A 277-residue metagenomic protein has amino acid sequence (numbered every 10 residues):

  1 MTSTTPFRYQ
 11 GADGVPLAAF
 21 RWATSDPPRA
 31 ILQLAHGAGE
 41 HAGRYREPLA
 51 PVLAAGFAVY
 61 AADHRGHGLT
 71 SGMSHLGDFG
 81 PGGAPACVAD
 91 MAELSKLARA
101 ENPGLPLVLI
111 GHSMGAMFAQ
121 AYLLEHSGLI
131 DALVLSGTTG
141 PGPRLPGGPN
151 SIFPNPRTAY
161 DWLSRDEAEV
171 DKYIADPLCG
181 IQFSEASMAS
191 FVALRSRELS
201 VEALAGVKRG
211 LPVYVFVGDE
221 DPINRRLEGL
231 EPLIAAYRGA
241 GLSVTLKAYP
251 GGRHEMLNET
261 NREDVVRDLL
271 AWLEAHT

Functional and structural regions predicted by a protein language model:
M1-T24: N-terminal cap/lid segment of alpha/beta-hydrolase-fold proteins
P28-G37: Short beta-strand element of the alpha/beta-hydrolase
H36-E40, S113, D219-E220: Active-site glycine-rich loops that stabilize anionic/oxyanionic intermediates across multiple enzyme folds
A42-R44, L49-H75: Conserved alpha/beta-hydrolase
G80-A100: Alpha/beta-hydrolase active-site loop
I110-F183: Alpha/beta-hydrolase-fold enzymes
V215-V217: Short beta-strand/loop motif that positions the catalytic acidic residue of the alpha/beta-hydrolase fold
A240-T277: Catalytic active-site module of serine/aspartate enzymes centered on a nucleophile-bearing elbow/loop
